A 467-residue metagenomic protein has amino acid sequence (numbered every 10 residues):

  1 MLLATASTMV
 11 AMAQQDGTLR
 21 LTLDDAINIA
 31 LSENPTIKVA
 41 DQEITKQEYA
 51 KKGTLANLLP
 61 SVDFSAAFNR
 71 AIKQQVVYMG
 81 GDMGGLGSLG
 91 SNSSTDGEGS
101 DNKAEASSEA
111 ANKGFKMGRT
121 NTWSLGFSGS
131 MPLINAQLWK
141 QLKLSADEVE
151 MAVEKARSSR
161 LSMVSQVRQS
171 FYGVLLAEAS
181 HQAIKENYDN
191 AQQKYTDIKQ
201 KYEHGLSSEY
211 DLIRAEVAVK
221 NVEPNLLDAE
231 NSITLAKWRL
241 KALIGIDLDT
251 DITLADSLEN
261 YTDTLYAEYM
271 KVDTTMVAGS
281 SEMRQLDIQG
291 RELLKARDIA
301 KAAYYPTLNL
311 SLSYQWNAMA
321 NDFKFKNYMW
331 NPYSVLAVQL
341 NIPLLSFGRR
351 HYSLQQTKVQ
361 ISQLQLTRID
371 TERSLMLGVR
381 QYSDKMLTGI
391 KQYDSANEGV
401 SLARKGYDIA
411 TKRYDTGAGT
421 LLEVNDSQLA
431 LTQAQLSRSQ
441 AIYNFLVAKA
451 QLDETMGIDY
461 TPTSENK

Functional and structural regions predicted by a protein language model:
M1-L23, T461-K467: Bacterial Sec-dependent N-terminal signal peptides
Q14-Q15, D63-S65, I72-Q74, L248 (+1 more regions): Acidic, low-complexity, intrinsically disordered peripheral segments
Q15-T18, S65-F127, S257-L265, D298 (+2 more regions): Small/polar, glycine/serine/threonine/aspartate-rich low-complexity segments that form flexible
T22-T54: N-terminal targeting signals for Sec/Tat export/insertion, comprising classic cleavable signal peptides
K38-Q42, L55-A56, L133-R160, K185 (+6 more regions): Sec/SRP-type N-terminal targeting helices
Y49, R160-T275, K385, G389 (+1 more regions): Periplasmic alpha-helical coiled-coil/stalk elements that build and connect Gram-negative outer-membrane
A56, N221-I246, S401-I458: Short segments within alpha-helical structural elements
